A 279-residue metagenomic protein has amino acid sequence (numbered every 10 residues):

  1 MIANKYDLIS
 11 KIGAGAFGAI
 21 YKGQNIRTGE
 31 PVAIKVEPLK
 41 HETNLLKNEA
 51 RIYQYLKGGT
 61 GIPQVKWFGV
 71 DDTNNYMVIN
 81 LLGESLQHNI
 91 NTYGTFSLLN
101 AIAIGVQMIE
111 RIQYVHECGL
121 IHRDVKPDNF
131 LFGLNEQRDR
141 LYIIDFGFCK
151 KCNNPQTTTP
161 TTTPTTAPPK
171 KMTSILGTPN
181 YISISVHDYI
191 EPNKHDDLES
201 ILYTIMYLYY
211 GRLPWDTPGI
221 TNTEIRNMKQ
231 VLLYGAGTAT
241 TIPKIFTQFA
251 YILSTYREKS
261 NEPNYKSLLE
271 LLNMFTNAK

Functional and structural regions predicted by a protein language model:
A19: Conserved N-lobe ATP-binding subsite of Hanks-type protein kinase domains, especially the beta3 VAIK lysine
N25-K47: ATP-binding glycine-rich loop module of kinase domains
Q64-N75: Short beta-strand micro-motifs within the conserved protein kinase catalytic domain, predominantly in the N-lobe
L82-N91: Structural motif in protein kinase domains
I104-G105: Activation segment signature within eukaryotic-like protein kinase domains
H116-G133: Catalytic-loop of the protein kinase fold
P169-V186: Conserved activation segment of eukaryotic-like protein kinases, specifically the C-terminal portion of the activation
